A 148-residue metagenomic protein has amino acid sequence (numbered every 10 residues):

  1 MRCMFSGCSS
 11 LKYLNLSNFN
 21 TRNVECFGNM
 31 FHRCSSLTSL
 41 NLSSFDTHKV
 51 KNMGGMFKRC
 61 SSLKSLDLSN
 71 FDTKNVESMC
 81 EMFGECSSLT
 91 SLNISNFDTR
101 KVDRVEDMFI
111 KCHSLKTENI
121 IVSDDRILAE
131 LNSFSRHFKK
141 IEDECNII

Functional and structural regions predicted by a protein language model:
M1-I148: Negatively charged
